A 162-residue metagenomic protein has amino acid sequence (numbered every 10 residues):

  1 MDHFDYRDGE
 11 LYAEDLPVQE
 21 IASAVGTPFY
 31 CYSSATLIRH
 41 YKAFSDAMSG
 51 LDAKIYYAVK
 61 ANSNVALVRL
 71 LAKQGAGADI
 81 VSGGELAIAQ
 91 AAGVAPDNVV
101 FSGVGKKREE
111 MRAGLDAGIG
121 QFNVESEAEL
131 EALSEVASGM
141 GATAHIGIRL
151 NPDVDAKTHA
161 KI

Functional and structural regions predicted by a protein language model:
M1-H145: A charged N-terminal "starter" segment
V136, P152-I162: Active-site loop/helix belt of alpha/beta enzymes
T143-D155: Glycine-rich, aromatic-flanked loop segments that form ligand/cofactor-binding clefts across common enzyme folds
